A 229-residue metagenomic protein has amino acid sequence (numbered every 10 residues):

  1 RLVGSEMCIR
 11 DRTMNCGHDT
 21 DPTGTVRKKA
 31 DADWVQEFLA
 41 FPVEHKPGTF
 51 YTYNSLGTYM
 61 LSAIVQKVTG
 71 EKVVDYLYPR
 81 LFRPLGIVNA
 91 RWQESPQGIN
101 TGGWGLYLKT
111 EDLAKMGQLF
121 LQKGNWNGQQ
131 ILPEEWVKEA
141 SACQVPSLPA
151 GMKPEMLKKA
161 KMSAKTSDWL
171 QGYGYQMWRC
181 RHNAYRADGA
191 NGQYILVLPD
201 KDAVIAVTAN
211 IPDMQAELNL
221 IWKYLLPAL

Functional and structural regions predicted by a protein language model:
R1-I9: Short, small-residue-biased leader/transition segments that mark boundaries at the very start of proteins
D11-M14, G57-I64, W104-N125, Q193-A209: Active-site-proximal alpha-helical segments within enzyme catalytic domains
H18-W104: Catalytic-site signature segments of enzymes, centered on catalytic residues
L61, Q66-D75, F82-A90, K109-V137: Bacterial peptidoglycan biogenesis and beta-lactam-recognition machinery
I87-N89, S141-V204: Active-site Gly/Thr loop motif
I211-D213: A short acidic/small-residue loop/turn micro-motif
Q215-L229: Short, gly/Ser/Thr-rich active-site loops of penicillin-recognizing serine hydrolases
